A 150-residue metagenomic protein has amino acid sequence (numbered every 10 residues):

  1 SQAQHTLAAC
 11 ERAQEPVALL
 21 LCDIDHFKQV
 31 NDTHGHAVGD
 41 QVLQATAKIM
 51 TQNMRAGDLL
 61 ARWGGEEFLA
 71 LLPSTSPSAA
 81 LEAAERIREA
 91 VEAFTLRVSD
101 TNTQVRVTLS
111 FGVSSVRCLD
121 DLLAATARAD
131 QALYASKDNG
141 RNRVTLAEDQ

Functional and structural regions predicted by a protein language model:
S1-L19, D25-Q52, A61-G65, L69-A70 (+3 more regions): Conserved long alpha-helical elements within nucleotide-processing catalytic cores of c-di-GMP signaling and class III
T6, V91-F94, S136: Signal-transduction coiled-coil helices of two-component systems
C22, F68, L109-V113: A structural signal for short, well-ordered beta-strand segments
D32, L72-T75, E92, V116-R117: Residue-level recognition of strand-loop junctions within catalytic nucleotide-signaling folds
R62, V91-L109: Catalytic core regions of nucleotide second-messenger enzymes
L81-A84, S114-Q150: Catalytic-core segments of nucleotide cyclases and related cyclic-nucleotide turnover enzymes
